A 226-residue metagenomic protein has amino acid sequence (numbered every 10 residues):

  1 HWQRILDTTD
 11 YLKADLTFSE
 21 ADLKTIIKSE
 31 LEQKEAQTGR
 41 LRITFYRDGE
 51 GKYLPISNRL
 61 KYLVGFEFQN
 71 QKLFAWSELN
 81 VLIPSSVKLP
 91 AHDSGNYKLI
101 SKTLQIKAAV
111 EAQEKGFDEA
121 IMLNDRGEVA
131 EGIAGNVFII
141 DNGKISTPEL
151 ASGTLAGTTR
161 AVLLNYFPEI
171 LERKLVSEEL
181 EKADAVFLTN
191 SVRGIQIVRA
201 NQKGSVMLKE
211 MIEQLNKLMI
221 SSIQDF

Functional and structural regions predicted by a protein language model:
H1-S29, P55-F226: Helix-start/capping segments and mature chain N-termini
L23-K52: Short, acidic/charged, Gly/Pro-enriched secondary-structure junctions
